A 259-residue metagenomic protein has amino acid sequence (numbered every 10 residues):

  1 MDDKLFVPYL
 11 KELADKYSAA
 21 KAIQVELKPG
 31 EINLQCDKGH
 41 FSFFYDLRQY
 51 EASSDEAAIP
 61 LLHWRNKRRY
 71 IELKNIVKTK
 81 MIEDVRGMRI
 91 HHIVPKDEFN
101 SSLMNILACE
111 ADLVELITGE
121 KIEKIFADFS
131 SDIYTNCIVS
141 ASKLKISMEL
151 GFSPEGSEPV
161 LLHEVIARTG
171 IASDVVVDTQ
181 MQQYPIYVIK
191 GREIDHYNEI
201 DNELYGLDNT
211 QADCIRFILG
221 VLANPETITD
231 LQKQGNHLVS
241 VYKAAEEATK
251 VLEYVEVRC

Functional and structural regions predicted by a protein language model:
M1-S42, R48-A57, R216-C259: C-terminal helix-rich "cap/oligomerization" subdomain common to oxidoreductases
K4, K67, A108-E115, A212-R216 (+1 more regions): A structural signal for well-ordered alpha-helical segments within the folded catalytic domains of diverse enzymes
H40-N66, N75-V77, M81-R89: Rossmann-fold dehydrogenase core element
K80, M88-V94, Q183, E193-D195: Short, flexible helix-coil linker/hinge segments at the edges of structured domains or between repeats
H91-L162: Rossmann-like dinucleotide-binding domain that binds NAD(P)(H)
S102-L107, L207-Q211, L231-Q234: Aromatic-acidic/polar surface patches that form glycan- and anion
I146-R216: NAD(P)-dinucleotide binding in Rossmann-like oxidoreductases
